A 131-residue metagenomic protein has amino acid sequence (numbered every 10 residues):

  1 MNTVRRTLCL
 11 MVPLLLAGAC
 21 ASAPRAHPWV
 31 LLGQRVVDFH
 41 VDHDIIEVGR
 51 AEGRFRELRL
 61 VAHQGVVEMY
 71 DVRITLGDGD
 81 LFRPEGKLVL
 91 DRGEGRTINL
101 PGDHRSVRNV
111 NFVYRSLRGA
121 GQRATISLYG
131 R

Functional and structural regions predicted by a protein language model:
M1-L10: Bacterial N-terminal signal peptides that target proteins for export
A19-C20: N-terminal Sec signal peptide cleavage junction
P24-W29: Eukaryotic extended interaction platforms
G33-R35, P84-L90: Solvent-exposed serine/threonine-rich low-complexity stretches and specific carbohydrate-binding patches
D38-M69: Short, surface-exposed binding/anchoring microloops in extracellular/periplasmic proteins
D44-G49, G95-G102: Exposed aromatic-hydrophobic patches
G53-L60, G102-G119: Noncatalytic modules at the cell exterior or secretory-pathway interfaces, chiefly beta-strand-rich lectin/adhesion
H63-G86, Q122-G130: Short, surface-exposed beta-strand/strand-loop-strand elements in extracellular ectodomains
